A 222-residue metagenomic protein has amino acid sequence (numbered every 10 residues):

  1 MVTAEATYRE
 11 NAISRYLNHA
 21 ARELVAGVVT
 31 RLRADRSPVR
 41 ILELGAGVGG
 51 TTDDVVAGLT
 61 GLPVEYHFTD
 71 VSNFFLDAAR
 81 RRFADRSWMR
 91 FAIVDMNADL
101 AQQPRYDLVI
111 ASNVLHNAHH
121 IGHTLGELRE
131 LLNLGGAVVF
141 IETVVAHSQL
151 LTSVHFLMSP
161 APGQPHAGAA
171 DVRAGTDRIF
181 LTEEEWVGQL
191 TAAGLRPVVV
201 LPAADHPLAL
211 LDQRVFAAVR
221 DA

Functional and structural regions predicted by a protein language model:
M1-A222: 4′-phosphopantetheine-dependent carrier domains
